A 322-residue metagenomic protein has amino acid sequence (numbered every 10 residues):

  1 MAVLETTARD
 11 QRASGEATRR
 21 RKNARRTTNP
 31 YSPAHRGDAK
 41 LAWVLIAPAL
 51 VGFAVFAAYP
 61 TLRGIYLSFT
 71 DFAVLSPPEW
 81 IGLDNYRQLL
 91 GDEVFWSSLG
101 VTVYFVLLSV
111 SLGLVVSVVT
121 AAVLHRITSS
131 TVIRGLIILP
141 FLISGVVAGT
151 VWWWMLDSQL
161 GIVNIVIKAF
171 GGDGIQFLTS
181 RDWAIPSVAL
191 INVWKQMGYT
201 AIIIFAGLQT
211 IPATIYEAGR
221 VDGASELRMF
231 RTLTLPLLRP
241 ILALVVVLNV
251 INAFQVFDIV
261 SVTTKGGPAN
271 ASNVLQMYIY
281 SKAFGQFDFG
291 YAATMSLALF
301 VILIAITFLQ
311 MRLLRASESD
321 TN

Functional and structural regions predicted by a protein language model:
M1-T28: Short, intrinsically disordered terminal tails adjacent to the first/last structured region
L4, D10, N29-S32, A122 (+1 more regions): Generic secretory/membrane-interface signal
A24, N29, G171-I175: Low-complexity, charge- and small-residue-enriched intrinsically disordered regions
R25-G37, N322: Alpha-helical transmembrane segments of integral membrane proteins
D38-N322: A structural signal for multi-pass alpha-helical bundles of membrane permease subunits that mediate small-molecule
